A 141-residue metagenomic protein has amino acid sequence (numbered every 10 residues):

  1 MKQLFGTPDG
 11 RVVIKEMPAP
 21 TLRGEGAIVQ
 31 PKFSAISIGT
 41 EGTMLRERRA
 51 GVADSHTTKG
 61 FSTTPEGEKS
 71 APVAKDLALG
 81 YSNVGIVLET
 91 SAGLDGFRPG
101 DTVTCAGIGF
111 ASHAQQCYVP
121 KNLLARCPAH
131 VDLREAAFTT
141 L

Functional and structural regions predicted by a protein language model:
M1-Q3: Short structural boundary motif marking the start of a folded domain
P8-G10, R23: Residue-level recognition of beta-strand termini and adjacent short loop/turns
G10-K15, S37-T40: Short N-terminal binding/cap micro-motifs at the start of the first secondary-structure element
I14-E16, V84-I86, Q116-Y118, L124-R126: Conserved hydrophobic/aromatic beta-strand scaffold that supports enzyme active sites
P20-A35, M44-G109: Glycine-rich beta-strand-centered segment in the early N-terminal region that forms part of a ligand/cofactor-binding
K69, N122-L133: Glycine/charged-rich beta-loop-alpha catalytic/anionic-binding loops adjacent to active sites
Y81, A106, H113, A129-L141: A glycine-rich, Thr/Ser-enriched phosphate-binding loop motif common to dinucleotide/cofactor-binding enzymes
G107-K121: A structural motif shared across PLP-dependent enzymes of the aminotransferase-like
